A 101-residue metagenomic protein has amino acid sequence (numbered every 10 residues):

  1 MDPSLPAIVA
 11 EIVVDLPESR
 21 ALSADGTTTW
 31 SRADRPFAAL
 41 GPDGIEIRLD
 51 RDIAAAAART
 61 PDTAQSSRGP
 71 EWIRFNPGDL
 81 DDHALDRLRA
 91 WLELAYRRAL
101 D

Functional and structural regions predicted by a protein language model:
M1-D101: Charge-dense, helix-prone N-terminal extensions
